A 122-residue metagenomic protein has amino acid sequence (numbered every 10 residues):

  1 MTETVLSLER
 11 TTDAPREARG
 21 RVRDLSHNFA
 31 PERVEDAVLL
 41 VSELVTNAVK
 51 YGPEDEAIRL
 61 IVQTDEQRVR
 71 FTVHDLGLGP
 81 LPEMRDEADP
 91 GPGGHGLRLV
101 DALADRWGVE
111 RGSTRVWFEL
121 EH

Functional and structural regions predicted by a protein language model:
M1-L8, T12-P15, G20: Non-catalytic sensory/regulatory segments that transmit input signals in bacterial signaling proteins
M1-V5, V49-H122: Conserved beta-strand-loop-beta-strand hairpin that lines the nucleotide-binding pocket of ATP/GTP-utilizing enzymes
R10, F29, R33, G52-P53: Short coil/turn residues that cap or connect secondary-structure elements
R19-S42: Conserved short strand/loop->alpha-helix "switch" segment adjacent to the catalytic nucleotide/phosphoryl-transfer site
